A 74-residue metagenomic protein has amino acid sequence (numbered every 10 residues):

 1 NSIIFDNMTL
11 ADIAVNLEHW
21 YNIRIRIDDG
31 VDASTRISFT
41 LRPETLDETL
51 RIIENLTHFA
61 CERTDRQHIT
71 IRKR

Functional and structural regions predicted by a protein language model:
N1-R74: A residue-level detector for the "anchor" residue at the start of short, highly conserved motifs
